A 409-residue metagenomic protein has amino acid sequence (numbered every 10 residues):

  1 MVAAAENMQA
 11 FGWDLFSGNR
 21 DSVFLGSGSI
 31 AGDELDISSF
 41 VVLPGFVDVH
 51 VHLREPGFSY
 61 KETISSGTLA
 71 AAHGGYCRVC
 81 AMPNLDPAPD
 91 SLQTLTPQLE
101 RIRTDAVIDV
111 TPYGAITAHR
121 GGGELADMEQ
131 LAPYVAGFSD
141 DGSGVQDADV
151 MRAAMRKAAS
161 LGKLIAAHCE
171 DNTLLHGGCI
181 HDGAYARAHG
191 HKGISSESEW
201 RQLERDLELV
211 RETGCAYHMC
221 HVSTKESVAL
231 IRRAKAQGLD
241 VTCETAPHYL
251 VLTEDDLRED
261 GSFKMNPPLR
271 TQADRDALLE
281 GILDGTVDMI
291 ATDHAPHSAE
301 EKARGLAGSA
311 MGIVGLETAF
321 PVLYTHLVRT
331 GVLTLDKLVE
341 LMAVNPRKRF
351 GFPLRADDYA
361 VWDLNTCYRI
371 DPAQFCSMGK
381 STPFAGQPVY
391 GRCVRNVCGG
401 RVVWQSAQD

Functional and structural regions predicted by a protein language model:
M1-G32: N-terminal metal-binding scaffold of metallo-dependent hydrolase/deaminase domains
I37-D105: Metal-associated gating/positioning segment near the N- to mid-region
S39, H50, A71, G75 (+10 more regions): Divalent metal-coordination and catalytic microenvironments
V49-E62, P83-L85, T111-E124, G142 (+1 more regions): Active-site mouth loops of central-metabolism enzymes
E100-I116: A glycine-rich helix N-cap at a beta->alpha junction
L125-I290: Histidine/acidic residue-rich metal-binding segments in metalloenzymes
A188-A216, L283-D284, D288-I290, A295-W362: His/Asp/Glu-enriched, well-ordered alpha-helical/loop segment that forms or immediately abuts the divalent-metal
G305-G308, A356-D409: C-terminal cap of metal-dependent C-N hydrolases
